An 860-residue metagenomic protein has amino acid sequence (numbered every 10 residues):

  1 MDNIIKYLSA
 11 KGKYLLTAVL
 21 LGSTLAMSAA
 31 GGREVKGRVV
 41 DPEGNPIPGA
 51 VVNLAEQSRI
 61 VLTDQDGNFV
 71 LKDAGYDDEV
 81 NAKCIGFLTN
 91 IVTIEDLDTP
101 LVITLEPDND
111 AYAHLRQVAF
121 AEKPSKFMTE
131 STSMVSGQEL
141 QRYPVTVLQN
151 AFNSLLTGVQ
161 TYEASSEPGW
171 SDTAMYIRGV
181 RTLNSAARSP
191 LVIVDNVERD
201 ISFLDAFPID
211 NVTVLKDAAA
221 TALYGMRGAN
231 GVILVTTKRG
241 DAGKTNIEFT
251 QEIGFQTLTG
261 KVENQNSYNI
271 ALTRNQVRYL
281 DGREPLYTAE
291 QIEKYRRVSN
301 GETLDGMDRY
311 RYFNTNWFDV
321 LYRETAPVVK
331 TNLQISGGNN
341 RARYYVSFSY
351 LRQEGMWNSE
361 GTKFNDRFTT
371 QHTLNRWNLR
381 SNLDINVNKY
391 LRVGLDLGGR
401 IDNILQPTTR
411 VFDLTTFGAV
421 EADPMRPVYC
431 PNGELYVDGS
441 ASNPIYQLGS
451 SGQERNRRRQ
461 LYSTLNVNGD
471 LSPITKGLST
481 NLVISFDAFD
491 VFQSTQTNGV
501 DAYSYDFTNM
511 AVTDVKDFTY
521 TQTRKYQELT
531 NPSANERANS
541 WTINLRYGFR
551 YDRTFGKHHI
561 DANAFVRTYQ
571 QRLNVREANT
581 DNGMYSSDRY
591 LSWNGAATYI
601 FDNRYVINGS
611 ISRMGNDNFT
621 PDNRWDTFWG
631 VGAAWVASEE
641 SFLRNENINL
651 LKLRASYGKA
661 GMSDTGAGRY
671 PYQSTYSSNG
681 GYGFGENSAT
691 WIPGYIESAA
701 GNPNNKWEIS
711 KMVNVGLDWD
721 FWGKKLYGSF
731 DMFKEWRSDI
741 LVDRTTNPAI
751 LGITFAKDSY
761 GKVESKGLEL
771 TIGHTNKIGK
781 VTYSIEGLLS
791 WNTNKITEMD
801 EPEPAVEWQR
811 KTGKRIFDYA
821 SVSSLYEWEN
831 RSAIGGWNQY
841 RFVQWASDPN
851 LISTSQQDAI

Functional and structural regions predicted by a protein language model:
M1-E34, L88: Cleavable N-terminal targeting peptides that direct proteins into the secretory/outer-membrane pathway or into
L20, T24, A30-G31, E95 (+9 more regions): Membrane-proximal, glycine/serine-rich, low-complexity loop/turn segments characteristic of large bacterial
E34-P48, R199: Structural motif
V40-E43, V51-A55, E79, K83-L88 (+1 more regions): Short, acidic, small-residue-rich periplasmic hinge/interaction motif at the N-terminus of Gram-negative outer-membrane
G44-P48, V70-D78: Short Pro-Gly-centered beta-turn/loop motif in secreted/extracellular proteins
S58-N68: Short, acidic Ser/Thr/Gly-rich low-complexity loop/linker segments typical of extracellular and cell-surface proteins
F69, N90, T99-L101, D758: Short strand-edge motifs at loop-to-beta-strand transitions and within beta-strands of extracellular beta-rich domains
N382-I401, Q406-R410, G418-E421, S440-T497 (+3 more regions): Extracellular/periplasmic, surface-exposed regions of secreted and cell-surface proteins
